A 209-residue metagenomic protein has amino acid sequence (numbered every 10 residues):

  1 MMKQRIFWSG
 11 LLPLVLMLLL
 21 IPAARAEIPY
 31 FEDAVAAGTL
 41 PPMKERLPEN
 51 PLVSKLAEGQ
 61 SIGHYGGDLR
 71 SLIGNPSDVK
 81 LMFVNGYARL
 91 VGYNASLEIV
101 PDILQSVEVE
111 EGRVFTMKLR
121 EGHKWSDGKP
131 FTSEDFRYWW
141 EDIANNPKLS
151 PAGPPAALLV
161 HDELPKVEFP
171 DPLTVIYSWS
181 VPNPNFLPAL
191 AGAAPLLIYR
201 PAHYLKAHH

Functional and structural regions predicted by a protein language model:
M2-L12: Bacterial N-terminal signal peptides that target proteins for export
G10-L20: Bacterial N-terminal signal peptides
P22-A26: Sec/Tat signal peptide C-region and signal peptidase I cleavage site
E27-T39: Short N-terminal segments immediately surrounding and downstream of signal-peptide cleavage
P41-E111, E141: N-terminal lobe/hinge region of extracytoplasmic solute-binding protein
G74-P76, A95-S96, G112-R113, R120-G122 (+4 more regions): Solvent-exposed coil/turn segments that connect beta secondary-structure elements in extracytoplasmic/periplasmic
S106-S150, I176, F186: Aromatic- and charge-enriched surface segment that lines or borders ligand/interaction sites
P155-H209: Surface-exposed binding/hinge segments that line and control ligand-binding clefts or catalytic entry sites
